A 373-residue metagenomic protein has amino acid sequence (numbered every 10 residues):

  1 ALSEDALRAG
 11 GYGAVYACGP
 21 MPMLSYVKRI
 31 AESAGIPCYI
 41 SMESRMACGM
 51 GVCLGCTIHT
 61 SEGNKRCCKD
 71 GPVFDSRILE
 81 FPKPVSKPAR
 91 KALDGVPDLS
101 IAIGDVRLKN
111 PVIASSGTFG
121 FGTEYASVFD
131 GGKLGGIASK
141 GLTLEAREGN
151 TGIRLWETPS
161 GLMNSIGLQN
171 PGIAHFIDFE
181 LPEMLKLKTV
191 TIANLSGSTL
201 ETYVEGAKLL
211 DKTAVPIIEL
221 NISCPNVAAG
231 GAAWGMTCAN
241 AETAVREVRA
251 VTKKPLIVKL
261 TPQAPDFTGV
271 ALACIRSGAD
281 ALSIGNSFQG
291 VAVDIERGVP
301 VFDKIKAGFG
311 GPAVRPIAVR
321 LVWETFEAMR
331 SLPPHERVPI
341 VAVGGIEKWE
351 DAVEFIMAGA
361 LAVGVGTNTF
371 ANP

Functional and structural regions predicted by a protein language model:
A1-A92: Reductase modules of NAD(P)H-dependent flavoproteins
P20, A138-L144, I222-C224, A281-A292 (+2 more regions): Glycine-rich phosphate-binding active-site loops on the catalytic face of alpha/beta enzymes
C53-G55, T123-F129, E201-K212, A264-S277 (+2 more regions): Catalytic cores of alpha/beta
C68, K87-V96, F309-R337, E347-P373: Alpha/beta catalytic cores of nucleotide-metabolism and tRNA/nucleoside-modifying enzymes
V73-K83, G149-S160, V293-K306, N368-P373: C-terminal helical cap(s) of enzyme catalytic domains, especially alpha/beta-barrels
L93-T191, S196-V204, P373: N-terminal capping/small domains of soluble enzymes
F119, N194-G197, L260-D266, H335-E350: Glycine-rich beta-to-alpha transition loops that act as phosphate-gripper elements at the mouths of alpha/beta enzyme
L162-M163, N170, C224-N240, V270 (+1 more regions): Glycine/Thr-rich beta-alpha phosphate-binding loop at enzyme active sites
